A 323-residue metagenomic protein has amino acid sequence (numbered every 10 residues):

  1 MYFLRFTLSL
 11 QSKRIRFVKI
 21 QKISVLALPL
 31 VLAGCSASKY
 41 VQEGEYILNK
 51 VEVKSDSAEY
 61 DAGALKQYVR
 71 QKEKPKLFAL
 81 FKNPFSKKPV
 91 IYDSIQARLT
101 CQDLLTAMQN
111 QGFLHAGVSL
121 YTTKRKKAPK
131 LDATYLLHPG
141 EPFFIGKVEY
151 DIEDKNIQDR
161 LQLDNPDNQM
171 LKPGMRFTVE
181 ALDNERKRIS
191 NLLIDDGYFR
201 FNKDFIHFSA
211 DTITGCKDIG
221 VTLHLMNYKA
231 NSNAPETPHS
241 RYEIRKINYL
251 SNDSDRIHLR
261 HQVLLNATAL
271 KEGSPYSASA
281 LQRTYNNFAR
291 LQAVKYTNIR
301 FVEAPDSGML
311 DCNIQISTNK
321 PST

Functional and structural regions predicted by a protein language model:
M1-S55: Bacterial Sec-dependent N-terminal signal peptides
S36-T323: Periplasmic polypeptide-binding modules associated with outer-membrane biogenesis and secretion
